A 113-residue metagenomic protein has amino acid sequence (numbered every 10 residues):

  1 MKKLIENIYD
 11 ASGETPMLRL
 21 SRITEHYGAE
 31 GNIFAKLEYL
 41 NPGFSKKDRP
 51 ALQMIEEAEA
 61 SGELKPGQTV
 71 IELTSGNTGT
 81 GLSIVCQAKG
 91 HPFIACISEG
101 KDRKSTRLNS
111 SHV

Functional and structural regions predicted by a protein language model:
M1-R107: PLP-dependent amino-acid enzyme catalytic core
L108-V113: Single conserved hydrophobic/aromatic residue that forms the stacking wall/gate of nucleotide- or nucleobase-binding
